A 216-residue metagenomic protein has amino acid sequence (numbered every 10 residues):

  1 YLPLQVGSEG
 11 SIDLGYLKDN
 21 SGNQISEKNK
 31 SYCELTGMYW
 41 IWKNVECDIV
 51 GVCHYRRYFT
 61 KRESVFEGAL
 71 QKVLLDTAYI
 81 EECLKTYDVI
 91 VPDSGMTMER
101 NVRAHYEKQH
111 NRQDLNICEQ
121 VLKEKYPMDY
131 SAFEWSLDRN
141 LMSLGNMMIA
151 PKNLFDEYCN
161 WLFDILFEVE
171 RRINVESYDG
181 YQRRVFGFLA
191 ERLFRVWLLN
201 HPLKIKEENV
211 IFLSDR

Functional and structural regions predicted by a protein language model:
Y1-R216: ER/Golgi luminal nucleotide-sugar-dependent glycosyltransferases, focusing on the catalytic module
